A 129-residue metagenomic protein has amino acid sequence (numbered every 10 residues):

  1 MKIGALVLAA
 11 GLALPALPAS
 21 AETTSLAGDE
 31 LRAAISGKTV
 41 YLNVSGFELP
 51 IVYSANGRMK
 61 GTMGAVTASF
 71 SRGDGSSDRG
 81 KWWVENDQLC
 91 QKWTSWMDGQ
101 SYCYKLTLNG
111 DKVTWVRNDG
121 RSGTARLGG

Functional and structural regions predicted by a protein language model:
M1-V7: Bacterial N-terminal signal peptides that target proteins for export
V7-P15: Bacterial N-terminal signal peptides
L17-R79, E85-G129: Lipid interaction determinants
